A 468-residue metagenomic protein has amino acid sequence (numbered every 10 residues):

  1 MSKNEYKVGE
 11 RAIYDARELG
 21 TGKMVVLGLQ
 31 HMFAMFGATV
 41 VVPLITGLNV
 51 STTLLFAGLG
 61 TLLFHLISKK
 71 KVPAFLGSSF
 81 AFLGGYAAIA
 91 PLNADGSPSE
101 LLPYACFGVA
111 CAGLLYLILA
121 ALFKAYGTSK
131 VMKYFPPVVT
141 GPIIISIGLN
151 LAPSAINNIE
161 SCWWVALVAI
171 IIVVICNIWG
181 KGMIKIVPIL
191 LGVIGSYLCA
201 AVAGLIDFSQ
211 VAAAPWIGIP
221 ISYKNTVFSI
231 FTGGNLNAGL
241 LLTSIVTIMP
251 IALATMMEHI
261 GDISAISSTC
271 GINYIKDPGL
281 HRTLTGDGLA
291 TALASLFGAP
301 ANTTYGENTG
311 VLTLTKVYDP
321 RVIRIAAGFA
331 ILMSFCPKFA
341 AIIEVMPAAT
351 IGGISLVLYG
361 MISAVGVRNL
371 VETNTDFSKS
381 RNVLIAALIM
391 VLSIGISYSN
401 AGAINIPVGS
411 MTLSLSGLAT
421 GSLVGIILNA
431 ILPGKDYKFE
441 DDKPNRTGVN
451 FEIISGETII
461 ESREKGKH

Functional and structural regions predicted by a protein language model:
M1-L76, A81-S99: N-terminal signal-anchor module of multipass membrane proteins
M1-V26, F208-G234, S268-I275, I431-H468: Intrinsically disordered, low-complexity non-transmembrane regions of multi-pass membrane transporters
K3, K7-G9, F36-T39, A169-C176 (+6 more regions): Juxtamembrane interface elements at the cytosolic ends of transmembrane helices in multi-pass membrane proteins
R11-G22, L44-H65, K71, T247-P320 (+1 more regions): Membrane-embedded helical hairpins/re-entrant loop segments and their flanking transmembrane helices within multi-pass
G22-A38, V165-A169, V187-P188, A203 (+2 more regions): Hydrophobic, membrane-embedded alpha-helices of multi-pass small-molecule transporters
L48-T53, K70-L83, V131-T140, K185-L191 (+3 more regions): Short, non-helical or kinked segments that cap or interrupt transmembrane helices
A87-N93, N177, N308-I323, F329-M333: Interfacial segments of multi-pass membrane proteins
L101-Q210, A327-D441: Membrane-embedded alpha-helical modules
